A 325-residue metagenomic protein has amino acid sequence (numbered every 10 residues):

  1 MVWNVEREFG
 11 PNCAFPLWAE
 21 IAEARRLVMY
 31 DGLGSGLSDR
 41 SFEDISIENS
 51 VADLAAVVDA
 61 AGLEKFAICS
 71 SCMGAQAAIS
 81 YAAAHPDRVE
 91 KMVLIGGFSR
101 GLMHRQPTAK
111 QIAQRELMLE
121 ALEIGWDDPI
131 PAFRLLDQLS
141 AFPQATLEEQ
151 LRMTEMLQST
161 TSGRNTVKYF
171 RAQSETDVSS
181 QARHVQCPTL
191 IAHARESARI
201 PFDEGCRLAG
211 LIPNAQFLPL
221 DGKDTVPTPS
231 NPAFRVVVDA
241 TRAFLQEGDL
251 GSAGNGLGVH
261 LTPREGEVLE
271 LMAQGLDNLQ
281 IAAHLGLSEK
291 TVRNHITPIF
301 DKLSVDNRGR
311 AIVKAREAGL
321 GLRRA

Functional and structural regions predicted by a protein language model:
M1-D39: Conserved HGGG/HGGXW glycine-rich cap/lid loop of the alpha/beta-hydrolase fold
E48-F66: Conserved acidic catalytic loop of the alpha/beta-hydrolase fold
I79, A83-A84, V89-I124: Flexible "cap/lid" loop of the alpha/beta hydrolase fold
W126-A172, Q181: Conserved alpha/beta-hydrolase catalytic His-Asp/Glu region
V185, I191-H193: Short beta-strand/loop motif that positions the catalytic acidic residue of the alpha/beta-hydrolase fold
A198-E204: Conserved alpha/beta-hydrolase "acid-adjacent" motif
A215-H260: Catalytic active-site module of serine/aspartate enzymes centered on a nucleophile-bearing elbow/loop
G251-T297, K302, V313, E317-A325: Helix-turn-helix DNA-binding segment
